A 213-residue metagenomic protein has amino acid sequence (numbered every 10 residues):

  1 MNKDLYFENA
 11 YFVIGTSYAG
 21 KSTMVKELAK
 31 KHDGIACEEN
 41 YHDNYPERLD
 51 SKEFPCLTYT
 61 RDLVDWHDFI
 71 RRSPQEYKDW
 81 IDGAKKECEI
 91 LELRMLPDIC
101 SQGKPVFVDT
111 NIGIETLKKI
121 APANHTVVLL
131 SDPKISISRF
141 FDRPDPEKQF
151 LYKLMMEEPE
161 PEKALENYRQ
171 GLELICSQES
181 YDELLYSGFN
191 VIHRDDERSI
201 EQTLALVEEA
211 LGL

Functional and structural regions predicted by a protein language model:
V13: Hydrophobic anchor at the beta1->P-loop junction of P-loop NTPases
T16: P-loop (Walker A) phosphate-binding loop of NTP-binding proteins
G20: Conserved glycine(s) of the Walker
M24, L28: Hydrophobic positions on the alpha1 helix immediately C-terminal to the Walker A/P-loop
G34-D50: Short beta-strand-centered segment that lines the nucleotide-binding/catalytic pocket of NTP-utilizing
Y45-P105, I112: ATP-dependent small-molecule kinase phosphotransfer cores that center on conserved nucleotide phosphate-binding segments
H125-C176: A glycine- and Lys/Arg-enriched "phosphate-lid" helix/loop adjacent to the NTP-binding pocket of small-molecule kinases
L172-L213: NTP-dependent small-molecule kinase module
